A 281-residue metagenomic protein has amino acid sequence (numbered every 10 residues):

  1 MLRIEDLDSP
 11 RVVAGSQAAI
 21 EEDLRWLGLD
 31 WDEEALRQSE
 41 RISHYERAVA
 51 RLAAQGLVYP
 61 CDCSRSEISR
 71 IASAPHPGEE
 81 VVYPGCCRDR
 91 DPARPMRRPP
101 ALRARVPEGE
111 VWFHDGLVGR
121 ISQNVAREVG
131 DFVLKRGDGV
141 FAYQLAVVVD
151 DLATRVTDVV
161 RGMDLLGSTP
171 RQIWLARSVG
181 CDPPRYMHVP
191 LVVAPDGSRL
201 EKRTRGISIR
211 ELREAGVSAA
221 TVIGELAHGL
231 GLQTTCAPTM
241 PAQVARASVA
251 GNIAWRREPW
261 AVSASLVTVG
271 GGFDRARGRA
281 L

Functional and structural regions predicted by a protein language model:
M1-H76, M163-D164, S168-C181, P238: N-terminal Rossmann-like or analogous alpha/beta NTP/dinucleotide-binding catalytic cores that position adenine
L2-D6, H188-P190, P238-R246: Short alpha-helical "patches" and their helix-cap loops
D8, E34, A93, A254 (+1 more regions): Intrinsic disorder/low-complexity detector
Q17, I42, R65-I68, E80 (+5 more regions): Alpha-helix initiation and N-capping motif
R41-E46, A104, L145, V149 (+2 more regions): Noncatalytic linker/hinge segments flanking ATPase motor cores
A50-A54, L152, R213, A227: Alpha-helix boundary recognition
S66-K202, S208-R213, R257, A261-T268 (+1 more regions): Active-site cores that bind ATP or allylic diphosphates and position pyrophosphate for catalysis
G109, S198-L281: Non-catalytic terminal extensions that flank enzyme cores
